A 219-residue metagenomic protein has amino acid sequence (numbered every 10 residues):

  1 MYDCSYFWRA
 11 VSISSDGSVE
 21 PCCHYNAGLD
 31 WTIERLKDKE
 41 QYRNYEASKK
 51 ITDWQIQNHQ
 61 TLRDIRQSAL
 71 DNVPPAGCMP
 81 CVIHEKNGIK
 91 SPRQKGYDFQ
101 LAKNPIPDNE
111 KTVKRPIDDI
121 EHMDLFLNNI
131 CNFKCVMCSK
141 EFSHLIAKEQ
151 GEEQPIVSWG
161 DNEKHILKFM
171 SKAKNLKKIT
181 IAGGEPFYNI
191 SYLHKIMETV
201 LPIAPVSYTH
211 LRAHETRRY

Functional and structural regions predicted by a protein language model:
M1-W8, S12-C22, D30, Q67-D118 (+3 more regions): Radical SAM enzyme core and accessory elements
F7, E121-K140, K177-I190, V200-I203 (+1 more regions): Conserved beta-strand->loop/alpha-helix structural units within folded catalytic cores of enzymes with alpha/beta
G17, D53, L127, C131-N132 (+1 more regions): Generic structural signal for small/hydrophobic residues in well-ordered secondary structure, especially within
P21-L29, P80, D119-D161: Canonical Radical SAM [4Fe-4S] cluster-binding loop centered on the CxxxCxxC motif and its immediate flanking residues
H24-N87: C-terminal accessory region of radical SAM enzymes
P92, Q150, D161-H165, Y192 (+1 more regions): Preference for well-ordered, secondary-structure-rich cores of eukaryotic proteins
I166-K172, M197-V200: Leucine-rich repeat
T209-T216: Conserved small/polar residues in nucleotide/adenosyl-binding loops
